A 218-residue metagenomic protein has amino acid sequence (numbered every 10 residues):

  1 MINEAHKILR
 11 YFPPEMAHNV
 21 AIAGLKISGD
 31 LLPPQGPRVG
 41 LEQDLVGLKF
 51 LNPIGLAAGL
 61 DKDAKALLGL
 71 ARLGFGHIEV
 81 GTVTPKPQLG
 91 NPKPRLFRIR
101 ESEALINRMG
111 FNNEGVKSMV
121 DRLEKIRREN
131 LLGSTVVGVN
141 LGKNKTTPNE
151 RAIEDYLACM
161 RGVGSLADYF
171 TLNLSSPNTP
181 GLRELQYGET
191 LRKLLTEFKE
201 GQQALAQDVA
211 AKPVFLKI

Functional and structural regions predicted by a protein language model:
M1-I2, N91-R95, D168-F170: Short, compositionally biased low-complexity segments
I2-Q43, N107-M109, V116: An N-cap/entry alpha-helix motif that binds or orients negatively charged groups
P13, L89-K93, R183-E184: Short secondary-structure transition/capping segments
K49-G55, G59-K86: Active-site cofactor/substrate anionic-group-binding motifs, chiefly glycine- and Lys/Arg-rich phosphate-binding loops
F50, A58-D61, A71, G110-I218: Conserved alpha/beta-domain cores
A66-L70, L89-R95, N149-A152: Short, conserved acidic/polar surface loops in the N-terminal third of protein domains
G81-G133: A gly/proline- and charged-residue-enriched helix-loop-helix capping module
